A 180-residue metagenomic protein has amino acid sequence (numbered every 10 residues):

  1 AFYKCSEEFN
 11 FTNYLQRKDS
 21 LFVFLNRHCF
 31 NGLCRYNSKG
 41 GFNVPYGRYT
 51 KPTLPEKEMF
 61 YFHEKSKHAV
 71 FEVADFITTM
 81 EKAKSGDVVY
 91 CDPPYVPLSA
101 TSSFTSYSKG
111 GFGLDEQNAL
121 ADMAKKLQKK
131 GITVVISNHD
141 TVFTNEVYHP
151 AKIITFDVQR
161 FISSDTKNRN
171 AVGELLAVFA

Functional and structural regions predicted by a protein language model:
A1-T105, A119, K125-K130: SAM-dependent nucleic-acid methyltransferase catalytic core
V23, V134, A177: A residue-level signal for conserved active-site and pocket-lining positions in enzyme catalytic cores
R27, D157, F179: Pocket-edge structural micro-motifs
S85-E174: Conserved acidic-Pro-Pro-aromatic motif
E174-A180: Conserved beta strand-loop-helix elements of the APE1-like EEP
